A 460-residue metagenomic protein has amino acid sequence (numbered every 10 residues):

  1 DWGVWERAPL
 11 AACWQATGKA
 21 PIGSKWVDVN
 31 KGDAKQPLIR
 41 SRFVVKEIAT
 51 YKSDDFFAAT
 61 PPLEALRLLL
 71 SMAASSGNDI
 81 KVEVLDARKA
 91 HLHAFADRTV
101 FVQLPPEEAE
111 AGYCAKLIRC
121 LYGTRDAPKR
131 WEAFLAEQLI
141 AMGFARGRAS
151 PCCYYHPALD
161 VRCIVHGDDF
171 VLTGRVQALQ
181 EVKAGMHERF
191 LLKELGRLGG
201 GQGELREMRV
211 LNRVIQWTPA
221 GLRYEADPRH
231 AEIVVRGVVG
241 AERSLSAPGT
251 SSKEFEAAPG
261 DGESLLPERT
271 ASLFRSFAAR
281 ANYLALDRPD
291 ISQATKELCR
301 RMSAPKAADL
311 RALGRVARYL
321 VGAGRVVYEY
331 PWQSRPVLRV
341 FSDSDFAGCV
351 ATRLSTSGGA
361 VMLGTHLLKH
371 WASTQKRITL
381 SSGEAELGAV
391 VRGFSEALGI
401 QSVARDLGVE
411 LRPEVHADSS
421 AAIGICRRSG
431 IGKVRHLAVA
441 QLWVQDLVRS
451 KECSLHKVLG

Functional and structural regions predicted by a protein language model:
D1-G460: Long, low-complexity, charge-biased intrinsically disordered regions
